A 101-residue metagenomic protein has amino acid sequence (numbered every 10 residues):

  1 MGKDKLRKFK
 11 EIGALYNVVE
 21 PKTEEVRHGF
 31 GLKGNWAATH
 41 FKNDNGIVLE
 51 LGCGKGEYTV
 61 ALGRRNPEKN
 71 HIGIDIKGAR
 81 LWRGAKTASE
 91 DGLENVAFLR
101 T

Functional and structural regions predicted by a protein language model:
M1-L49, E57-R64: S-adenosyl-L-methionine
L51, I74: Conserved beta-strand/loop positions that form the S-adenosyl-L-methionine
G54: Conserved glycine-rich SAM-binding loop
K69-I72: Short beta-strand element of Class I
K77: Conserved SAM/SAH-binding beta-strand->alpha-helix loop
R80: Conserved short alpha-helix immediately C-terminal to the canonical SAM/SAH-binding motif I of Rossmann-like
A85-T101: S-adenosyl-L-methionine
